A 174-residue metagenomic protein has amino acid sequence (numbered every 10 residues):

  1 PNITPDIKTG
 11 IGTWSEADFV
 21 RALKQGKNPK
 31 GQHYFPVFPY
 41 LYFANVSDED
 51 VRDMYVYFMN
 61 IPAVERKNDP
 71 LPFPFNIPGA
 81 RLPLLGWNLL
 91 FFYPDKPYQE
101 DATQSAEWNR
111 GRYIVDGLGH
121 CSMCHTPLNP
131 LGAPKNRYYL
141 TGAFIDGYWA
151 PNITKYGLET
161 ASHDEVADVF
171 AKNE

Functional and structural regions predicted by a protein language model:
P1-D18, L41-V51, Y138-V169, N173: Electron-transfer interface patches adjacent to heme c in soluble/periplasmic c-type cytochromes and di-/multiheme
T13-K27, G31-N60: Membrane-embedded segments
F19, M54, G111-I114, L118-L128: The canonical Cys-X-X-Cys-His
K24-Q25, M59-N60, C124-P130, K172: Detector for the c-type heme attachment site
H33, F58-I61, E65-R66, F170 (+1 more regions): Ligand-binding pocket scaffold of soluble enzyme catalytic domains
R66-L84: Extended, well-folded interaction surfaces typified by the phenylalanyl-tRNA synthetase beta subunit core
G86-D116: Electrostatic cytochrome c docking/interface patches
N129-T141: Small/polar (Gly/Ser/Thr/Ala-rich) solvent-exposed segments that form structured loops/beta-strands/short helices used
